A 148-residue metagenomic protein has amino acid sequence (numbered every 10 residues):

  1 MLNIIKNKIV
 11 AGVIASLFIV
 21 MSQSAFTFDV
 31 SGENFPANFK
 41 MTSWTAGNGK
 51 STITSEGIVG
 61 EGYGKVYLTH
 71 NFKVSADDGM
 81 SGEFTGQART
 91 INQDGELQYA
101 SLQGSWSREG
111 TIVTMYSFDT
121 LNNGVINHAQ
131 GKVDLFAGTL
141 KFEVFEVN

Functional and structural regions predicted by a protein language model:
L2-V13: Bacterial N-terminal signal peptides that target proteins for export
A11-M21: Bacterial N-terminal signal peptides
S24-N148: Beta-strand-enriched cores of mature, soluble protein domains
